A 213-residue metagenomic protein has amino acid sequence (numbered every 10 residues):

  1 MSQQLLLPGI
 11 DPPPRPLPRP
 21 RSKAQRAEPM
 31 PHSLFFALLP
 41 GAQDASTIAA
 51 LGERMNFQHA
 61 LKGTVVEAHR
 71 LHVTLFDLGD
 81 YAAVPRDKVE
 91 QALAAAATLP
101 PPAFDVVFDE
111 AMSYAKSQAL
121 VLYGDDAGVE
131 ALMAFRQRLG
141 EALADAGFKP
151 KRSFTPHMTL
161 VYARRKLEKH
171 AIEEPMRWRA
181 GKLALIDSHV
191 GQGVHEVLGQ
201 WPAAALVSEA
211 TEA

Functional and structural regions predicted by a protein language model:
S2-A213: Histidine-dependent nucleotide/RNA phosphoesterase domain, centered on the 2H-phosphoesterase fold with its duplicated
